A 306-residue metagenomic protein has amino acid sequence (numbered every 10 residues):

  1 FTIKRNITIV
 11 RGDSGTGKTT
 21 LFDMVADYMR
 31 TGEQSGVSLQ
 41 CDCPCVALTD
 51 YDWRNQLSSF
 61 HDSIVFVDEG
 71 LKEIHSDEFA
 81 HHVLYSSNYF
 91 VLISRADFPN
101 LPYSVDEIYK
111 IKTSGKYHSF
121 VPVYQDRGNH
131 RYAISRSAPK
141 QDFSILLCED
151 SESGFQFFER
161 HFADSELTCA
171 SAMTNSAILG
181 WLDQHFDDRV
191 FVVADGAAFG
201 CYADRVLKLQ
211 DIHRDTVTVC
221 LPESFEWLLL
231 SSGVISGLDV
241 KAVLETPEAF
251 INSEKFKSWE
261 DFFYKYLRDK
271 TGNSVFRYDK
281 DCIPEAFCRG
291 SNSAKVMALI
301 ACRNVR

Functional and structural regions predicted by a protein language model:
V10: Hydrophobic anchor at the beta1->P-loop junction of P-loop NTPases
T16-K18: Conserved glycine(s) of the Walker
L21-D23: Post-Walker A alpha-helix
D27-S38: Post-Walker A helix-loop "phosphate-sensing" segment adjacent to the P-loop in P-loop NTPases
G36-F60: Short glycine-rich substrate-engagement loop in P-loop NTPases that contacts/grips substrate
D52-D77: Conserved P-loop NTPase "ATPase switch" module shared by AAA+ and STAND
F66-V67, N88-D97: Structural recognition of the conserved hydrophobic beta-strand(s) that form the central parallel beta-sheet of P-loop
K72, I111-R306: Acidic, divalent-metal-binding catalytic cores of TOPRIM and closely related two-metal-ion phosphodiester/pyrophosphate
